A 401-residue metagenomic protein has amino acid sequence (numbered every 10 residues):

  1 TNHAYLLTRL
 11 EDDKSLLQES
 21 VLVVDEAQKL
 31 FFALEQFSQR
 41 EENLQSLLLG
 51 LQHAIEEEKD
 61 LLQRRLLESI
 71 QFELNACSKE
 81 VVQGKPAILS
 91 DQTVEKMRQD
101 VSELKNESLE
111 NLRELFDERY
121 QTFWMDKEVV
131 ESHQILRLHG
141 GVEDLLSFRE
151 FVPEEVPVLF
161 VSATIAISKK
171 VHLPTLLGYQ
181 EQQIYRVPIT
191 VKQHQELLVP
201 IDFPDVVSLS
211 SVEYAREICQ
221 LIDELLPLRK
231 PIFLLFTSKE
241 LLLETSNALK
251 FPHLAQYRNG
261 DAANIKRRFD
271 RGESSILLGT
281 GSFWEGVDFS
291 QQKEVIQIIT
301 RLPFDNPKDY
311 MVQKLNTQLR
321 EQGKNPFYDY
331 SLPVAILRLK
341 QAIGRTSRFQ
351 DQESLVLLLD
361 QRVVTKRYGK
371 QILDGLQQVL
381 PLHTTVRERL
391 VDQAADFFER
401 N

Functional and structural regions predicted by a protein language model:
T1-N401: ASCE RecA-like P-loop NTPase motor cores that couple ATP hydrolysis to mechanical translocation on nucleic acids
